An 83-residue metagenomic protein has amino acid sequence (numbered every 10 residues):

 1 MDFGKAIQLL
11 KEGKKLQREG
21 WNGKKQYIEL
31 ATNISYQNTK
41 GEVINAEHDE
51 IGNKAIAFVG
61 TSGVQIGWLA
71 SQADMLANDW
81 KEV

Functional and structural regions predicted by a protein language model:
M1-E47, F58-V64, M75: Catalytic phosphate/metal-binding cores of nucleic-acid and nucleotide-processing enzymes, i.e., regions that mediate
N53-V83: Short, compact, well-ordered microdomains
